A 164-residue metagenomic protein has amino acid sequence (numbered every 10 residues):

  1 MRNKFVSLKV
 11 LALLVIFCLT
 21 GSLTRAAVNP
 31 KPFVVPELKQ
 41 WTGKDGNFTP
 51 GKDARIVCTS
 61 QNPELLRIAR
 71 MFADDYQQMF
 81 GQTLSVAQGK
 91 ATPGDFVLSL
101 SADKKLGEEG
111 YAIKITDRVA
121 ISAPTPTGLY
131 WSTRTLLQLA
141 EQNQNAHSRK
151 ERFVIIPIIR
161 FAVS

Functional and structural regions predicted by a protein language model:
M1-A12: Bacterial N-terminal signal peptides that target proteins for export
V10-G21: Bacterial N-terminal signal peptides
L23-A162: Acidic, contiguous N-terminal accessory segments
